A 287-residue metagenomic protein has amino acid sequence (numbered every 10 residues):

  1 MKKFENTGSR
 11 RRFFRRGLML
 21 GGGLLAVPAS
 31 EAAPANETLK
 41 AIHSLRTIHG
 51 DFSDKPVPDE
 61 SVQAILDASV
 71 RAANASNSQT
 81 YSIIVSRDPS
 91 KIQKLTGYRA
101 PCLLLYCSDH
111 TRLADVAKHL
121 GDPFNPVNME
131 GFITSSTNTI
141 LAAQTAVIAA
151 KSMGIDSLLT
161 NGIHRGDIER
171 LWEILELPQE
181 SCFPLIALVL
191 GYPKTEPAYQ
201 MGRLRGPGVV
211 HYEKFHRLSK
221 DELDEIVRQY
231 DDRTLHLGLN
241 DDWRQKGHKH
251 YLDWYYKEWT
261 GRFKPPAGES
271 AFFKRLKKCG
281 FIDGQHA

Functional and structural regions predicted by a protein language model:
K2-A287: Acidic, surface-exposed loops and disordered segments
